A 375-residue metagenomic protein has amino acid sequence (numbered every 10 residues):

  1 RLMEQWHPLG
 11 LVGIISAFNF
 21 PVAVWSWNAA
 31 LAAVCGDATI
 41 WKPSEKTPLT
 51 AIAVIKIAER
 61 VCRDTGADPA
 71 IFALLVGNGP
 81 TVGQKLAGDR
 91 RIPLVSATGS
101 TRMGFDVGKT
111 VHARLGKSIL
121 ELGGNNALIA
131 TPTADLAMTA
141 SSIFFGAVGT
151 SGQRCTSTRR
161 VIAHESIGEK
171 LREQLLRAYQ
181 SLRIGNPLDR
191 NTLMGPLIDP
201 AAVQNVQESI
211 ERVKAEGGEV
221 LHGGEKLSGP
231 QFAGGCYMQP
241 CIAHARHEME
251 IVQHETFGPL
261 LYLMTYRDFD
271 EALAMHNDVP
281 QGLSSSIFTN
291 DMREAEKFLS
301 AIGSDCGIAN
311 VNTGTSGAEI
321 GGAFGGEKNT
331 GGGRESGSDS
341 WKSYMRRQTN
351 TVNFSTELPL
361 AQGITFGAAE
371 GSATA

Functional and structural regions predicted by a protein language model:
R1-M138, Y266: Rossmann-like NAD(P) dinucleotide-binding subdomain of oxidoreductase/dehydrogenase enzymes
V12-I15, A38, G79-T81, T101-R102 (+16 more regions): Gly/Ser/Thr-rich beta-alpha loop segments that engage phosphate groups in nucleotides
I15, N78, T98, G146 (+3 more regions): Conserved residues at the C-terminal ends of beta-strands
A30, Q84, F105, K109 (+4 more regions): Alpha-helical segments flanking ligand/cofactor-binding loops in enzyme cores
T47, P69, L122-G123, R154-T156 (+3 more regions): Short glycine-enriched loop/turn motifs at secondary-structure junctions
I57-R60, R102-H247, A274-M275, V311 (+2 more regions): ALDH superfamily catalytic-core signature
I92, I129, R183, A233-A375: Conserved C-terminal structural/oligomerization subdomain of aldehyde/semialdehyde dehydrogenase
